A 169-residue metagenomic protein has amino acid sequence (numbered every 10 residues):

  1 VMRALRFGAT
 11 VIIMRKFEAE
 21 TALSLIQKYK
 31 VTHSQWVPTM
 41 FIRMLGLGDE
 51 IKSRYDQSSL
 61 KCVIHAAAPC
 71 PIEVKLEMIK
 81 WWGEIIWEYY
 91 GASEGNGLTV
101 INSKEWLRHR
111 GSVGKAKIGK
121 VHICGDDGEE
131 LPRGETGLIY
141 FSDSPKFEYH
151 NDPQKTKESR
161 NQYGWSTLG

Functional and structural regions predicted by a protein language model:
V1-V11, L23, K28-W36, L45-H109 (+2 more regions): Gly/Ser/Thr-rich phosphate-binding loop
G8, I118, E135-T136, Y163: A structure-centric signal for secondary-structure junctions around beta-strands
M14-R15: Short beta->alpha connector loops at strand-helix junctions that form conserved, small/polar/Pro-enriched
E18, M40-F41, C70: Alpha-helix capping/helix-boundary segments
A19, G83, A92, T136 (+1 more regions): ATP/adenylate-binding site constellation spanning eukaryotic-like Ser/Thr protein kinases, ABC-transporter
T39, A68, S144: Flexible loop residues that form catalytic and substrate-binding hotspots at small-molecule/glycan-binding clefts
E130-G134, Y140-G169: Conserved ATP-binding/catalytic segment of the ANL
